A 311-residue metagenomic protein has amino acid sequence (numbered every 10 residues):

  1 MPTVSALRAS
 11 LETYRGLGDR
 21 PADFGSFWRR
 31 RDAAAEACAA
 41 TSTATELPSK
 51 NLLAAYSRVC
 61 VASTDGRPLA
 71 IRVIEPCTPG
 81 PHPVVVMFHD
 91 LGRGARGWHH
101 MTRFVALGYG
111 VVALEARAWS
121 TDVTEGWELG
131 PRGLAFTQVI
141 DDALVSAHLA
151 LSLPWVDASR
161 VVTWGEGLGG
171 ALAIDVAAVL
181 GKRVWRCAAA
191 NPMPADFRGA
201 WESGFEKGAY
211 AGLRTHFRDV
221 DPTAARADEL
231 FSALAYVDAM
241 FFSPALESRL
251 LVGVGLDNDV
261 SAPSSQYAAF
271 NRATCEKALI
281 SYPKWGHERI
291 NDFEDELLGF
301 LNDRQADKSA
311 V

Functional and structural regions predicted by a protein language model:
M1-A54, A310-V311: N-terminal targeting or regulatory segments adjacent to alpha/beta-hydrolase or S9 domains
I71, E75, P81-L91: Short beta-strand element of the alpha/beta-hydrolase
R96-D141, G199-A200: Cap/lid segment of the alpha/beta-hydrolase catalytic domain
W127-G167: Gly/Ser-rich "nucleophile elbow"/oxyanion-hole loop immediately N-terminal to the catalytic nucleophile in hydrolases
D175-A224, S281, R289: Hydrolase active-site cap/lid region
L246, V252-V254: Short beta-strand/loop motif that positions the catalytic acidic residue of the alpha/beta-hydrolase fold
L256-S261, E288: Acidic catalytic loop of the alpha/beta-hydrolase fold
Y267-V311: C-terminal catalytic histidine-bearing segment of alpha/beta-hydrolase fold enzymes
